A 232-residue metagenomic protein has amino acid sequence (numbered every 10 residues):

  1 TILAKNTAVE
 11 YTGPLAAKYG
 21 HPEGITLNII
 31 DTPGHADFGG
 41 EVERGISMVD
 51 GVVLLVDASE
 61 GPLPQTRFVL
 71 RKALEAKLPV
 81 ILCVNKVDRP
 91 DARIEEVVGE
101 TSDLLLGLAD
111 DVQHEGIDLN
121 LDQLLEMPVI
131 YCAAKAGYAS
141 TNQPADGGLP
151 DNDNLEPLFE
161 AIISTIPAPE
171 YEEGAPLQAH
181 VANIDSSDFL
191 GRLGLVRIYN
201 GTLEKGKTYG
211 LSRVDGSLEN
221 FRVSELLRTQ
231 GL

Functional and structural regions predicted by a protein language model:
T1-L232: Structural and coupling elements of P-loop NTPases
